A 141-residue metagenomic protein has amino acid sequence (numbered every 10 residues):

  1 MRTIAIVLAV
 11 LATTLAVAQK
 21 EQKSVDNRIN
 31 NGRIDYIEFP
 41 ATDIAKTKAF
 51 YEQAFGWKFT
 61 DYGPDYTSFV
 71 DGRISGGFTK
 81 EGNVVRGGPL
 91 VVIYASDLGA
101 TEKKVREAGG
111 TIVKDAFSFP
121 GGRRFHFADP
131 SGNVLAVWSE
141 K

Functional and structural regions predicted by a protein language model:
M1-S24: Bacterial Sec-dependent N-terminal signal peptides
A18-A45, P89-V91, K141: N-terminal beta-strand motif that seeds the catalytic metal site of vicinal oxygen chelate
K20-V25, G56-G88, V134-E140: Conserved short beta-strand elements that form part of the metal-binding/catalytic scaffold of enzyme active sites
G32-S75, R123: Core segments of cupin and vicinal oxygen chelate
D35-E38, F117, A136: Residues embedded in well-ordered beta-strands within globular domains across many folds
A45, I93-V134: Vicinal oxygen chelate
N83-V84, D97, S118, K141: Short beta->alpha connector loops
